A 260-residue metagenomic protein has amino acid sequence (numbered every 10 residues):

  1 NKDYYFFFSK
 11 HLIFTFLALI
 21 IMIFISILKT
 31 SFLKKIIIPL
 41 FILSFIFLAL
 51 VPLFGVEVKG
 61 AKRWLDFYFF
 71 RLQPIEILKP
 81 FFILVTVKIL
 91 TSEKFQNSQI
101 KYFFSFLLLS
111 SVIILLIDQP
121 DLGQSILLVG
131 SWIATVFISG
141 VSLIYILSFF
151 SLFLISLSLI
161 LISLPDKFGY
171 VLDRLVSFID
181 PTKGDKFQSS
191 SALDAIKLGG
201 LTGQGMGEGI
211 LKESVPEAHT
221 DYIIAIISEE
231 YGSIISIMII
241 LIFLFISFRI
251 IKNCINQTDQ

Functional and structural regions predicted by a protein language model:
K2-D185, A225-Q260: Hydrophobic alpha-helical transmembrane segments of multi-pass inner membrane proteins, especially in bacterial systems
T182-D185, G199-G203: Short secondary-structure junctions and interdomain/linker hinges
G200-S233, C254: Long extracytoplasmic/lumenal interhelical loops at the membrane interface of multi-pass membrane proteins
